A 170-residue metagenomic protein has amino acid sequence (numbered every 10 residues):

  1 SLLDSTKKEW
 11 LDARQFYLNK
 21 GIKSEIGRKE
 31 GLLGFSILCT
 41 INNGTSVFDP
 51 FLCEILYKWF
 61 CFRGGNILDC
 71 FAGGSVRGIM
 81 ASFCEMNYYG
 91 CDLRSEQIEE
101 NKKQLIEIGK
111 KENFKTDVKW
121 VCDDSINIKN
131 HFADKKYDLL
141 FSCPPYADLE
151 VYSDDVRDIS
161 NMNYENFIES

Functional and structural regions predicted by a protein language model:
S1-S170: Class I S-adenosyl-L-methionine-dependent methyltransferase catalytic core
